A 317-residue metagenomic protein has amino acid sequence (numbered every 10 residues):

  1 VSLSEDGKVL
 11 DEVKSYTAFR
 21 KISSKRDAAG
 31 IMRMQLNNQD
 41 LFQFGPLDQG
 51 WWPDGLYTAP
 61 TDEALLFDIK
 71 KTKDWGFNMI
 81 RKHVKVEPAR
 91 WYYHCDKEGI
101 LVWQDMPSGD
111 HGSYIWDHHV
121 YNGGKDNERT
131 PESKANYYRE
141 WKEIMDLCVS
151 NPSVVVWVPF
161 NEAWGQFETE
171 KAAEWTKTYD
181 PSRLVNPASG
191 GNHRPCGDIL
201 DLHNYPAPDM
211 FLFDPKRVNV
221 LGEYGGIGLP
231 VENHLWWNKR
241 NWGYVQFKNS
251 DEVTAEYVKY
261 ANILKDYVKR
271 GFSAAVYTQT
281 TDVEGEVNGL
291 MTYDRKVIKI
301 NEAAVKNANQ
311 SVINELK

Functional and structural regions predicted by a protein language model:
V1-K73, Q310-S311, E315-L316: N-terminal carbohydrate-binding accessory modules
I69-T72, M79-A304, A308: Substrate-binding/catalytic cleft of secreted carbohydrate-active enzymes, primarily glycoside hydrolases
